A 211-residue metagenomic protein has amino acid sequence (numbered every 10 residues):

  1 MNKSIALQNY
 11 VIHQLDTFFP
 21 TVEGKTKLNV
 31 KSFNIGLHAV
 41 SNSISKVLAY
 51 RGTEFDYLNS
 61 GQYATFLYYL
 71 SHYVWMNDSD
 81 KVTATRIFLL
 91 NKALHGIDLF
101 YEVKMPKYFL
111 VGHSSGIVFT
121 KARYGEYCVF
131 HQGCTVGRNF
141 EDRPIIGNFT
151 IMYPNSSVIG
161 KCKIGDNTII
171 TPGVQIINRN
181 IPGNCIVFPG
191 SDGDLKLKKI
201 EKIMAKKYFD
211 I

Functional and structural regions predicted by a protein language model:
M1-A93, E201-I211: Terminal amphipathic alpha-helical/low-complexity segments used for targeting or macromolecular assembly
S32-L37, R138-N139, T150: Amphipathic repeat-derived elements
N42-V47, A64, I97-V103, I117-K121 (+2 more regions): Short, charged low-complexity intrinsically disordered segments located at boundaries of structured domains
F66, L110-V111, I151: N-terminal alpha-helical segment
S71, T120, F188: Residues in well-ordered beta-strands of folded domains
M76-Y127, H131-I145, N155-S157: Left-handed beta-helix
N139, I146-I211: Glycine-rich hexapeptide-repeat left-handed beta-helix
